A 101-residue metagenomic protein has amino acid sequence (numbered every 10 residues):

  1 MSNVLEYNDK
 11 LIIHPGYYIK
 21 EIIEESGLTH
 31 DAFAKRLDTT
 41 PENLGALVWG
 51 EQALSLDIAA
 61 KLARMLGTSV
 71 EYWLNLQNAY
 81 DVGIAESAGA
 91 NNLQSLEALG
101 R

Functional and structural regions predicted by a protein language model:
S2-L28: A short, Lys/Arg-rich alpha-helix, primarily the initiator
E25, R36, M65: Residues within the alpha-helical elements of helix-turn-helix
D31, E42, E71: Key DNA-contact positions within bacterial/archaeal DNA-binding proteins
D38-L54, I58-A63, L76: Recognition helix of helix-turn-helix/homeodomain-like DNA-binding domains that insert into the DNA major groove
M65-L74: Hydrophobic or amphipathic alpha-helical targeting/insertion segments
N75-R101: Short, charged recognition helix plus adjacent turn of helix-turn-helix-like nucleic-acid-binding domains
